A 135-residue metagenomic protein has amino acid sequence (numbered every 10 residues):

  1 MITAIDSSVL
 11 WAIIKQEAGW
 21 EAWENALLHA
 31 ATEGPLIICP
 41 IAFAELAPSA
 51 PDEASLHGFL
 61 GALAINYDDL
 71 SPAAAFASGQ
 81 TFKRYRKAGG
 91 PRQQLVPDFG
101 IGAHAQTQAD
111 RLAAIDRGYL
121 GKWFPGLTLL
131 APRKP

Functional and structural regions predicted by a protein language model:
M1-I38, A47-F59, L130, P135: Short, well-structured N-terminal submotif of metal-dependent ribonuclease cores
V9, A42, A74, G100-I101 (+1 more regions): Alpha-helix capping/helix-boundary segments
P40, D69-S71, D116, R133: Residues at the C-termini of beta-strands that transition into short coil/loop
A44, A73-A77, K134-P135: A short acidic, often aromatic-flanked loop/helix-cap motif at beta-alpha or helix-coil junctions that lines enzyme
L63: Conserved nucleotide-sugar phosphate-binding/catalytic loop shared by glycosyltransferases and other
N66-A113: Active-site neighborhoods of divalent-metal-dependent phosphate/nucleic-acid chemistry enzymes
G102-P135: Acidic, PIN/NYN-like endoribonuclease modules and their adjacent C-terminal/linker elements
